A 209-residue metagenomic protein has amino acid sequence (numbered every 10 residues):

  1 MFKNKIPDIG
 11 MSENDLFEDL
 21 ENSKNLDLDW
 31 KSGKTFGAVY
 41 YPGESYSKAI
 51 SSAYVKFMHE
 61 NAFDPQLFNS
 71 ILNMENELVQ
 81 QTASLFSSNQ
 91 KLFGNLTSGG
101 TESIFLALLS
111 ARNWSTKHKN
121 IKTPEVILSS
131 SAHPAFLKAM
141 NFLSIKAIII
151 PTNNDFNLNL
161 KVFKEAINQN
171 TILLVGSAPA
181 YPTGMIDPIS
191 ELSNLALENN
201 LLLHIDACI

Functional and structural regions predicted by a protein language model:
M1-K91: N-terminal entrance/gating region of PLP-dependent enzymes' catalytic architecture
F2, H59-Q66, Q90-N95, T123 (+2 more regions): Glycine- and acidic
I71, N95-T101, L128-S130, S177: Active-site nucleophile and cofactor-binding loops and adjacent substrate-binding regions of central metabolic enzymes
E75, V79-Q80, K91-N120, A135-A139: Conserved beta-loop-alpha segment that forms the PLP phosphate-binding cup at the N-terminus of a helix
G99-E102, H204-I209: FAD-binding core of FAD-dependent oxidoreductases, characterized by glycine-rich FAD pyrophosphate-binding loops
E102-I104, H133-F136, F156-N157, A180-M185: Flexible loop/turn segments at secondary-structure boundaries
T116-Q169: PLP-dependent aminotransferase-like
L158-A207: Active-site phosphate-binding strand-loop segment of PLP-dependent enzymes
